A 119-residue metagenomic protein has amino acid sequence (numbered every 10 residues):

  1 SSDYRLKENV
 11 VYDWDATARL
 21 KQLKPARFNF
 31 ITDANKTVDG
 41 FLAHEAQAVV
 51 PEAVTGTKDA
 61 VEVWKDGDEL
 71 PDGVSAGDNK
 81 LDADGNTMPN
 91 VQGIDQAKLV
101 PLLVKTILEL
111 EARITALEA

Functional and structural regions predicted by a protein language model:
S1-A119: Intramolecular chaperone/auto-protease modules of tailspike-like proteins
